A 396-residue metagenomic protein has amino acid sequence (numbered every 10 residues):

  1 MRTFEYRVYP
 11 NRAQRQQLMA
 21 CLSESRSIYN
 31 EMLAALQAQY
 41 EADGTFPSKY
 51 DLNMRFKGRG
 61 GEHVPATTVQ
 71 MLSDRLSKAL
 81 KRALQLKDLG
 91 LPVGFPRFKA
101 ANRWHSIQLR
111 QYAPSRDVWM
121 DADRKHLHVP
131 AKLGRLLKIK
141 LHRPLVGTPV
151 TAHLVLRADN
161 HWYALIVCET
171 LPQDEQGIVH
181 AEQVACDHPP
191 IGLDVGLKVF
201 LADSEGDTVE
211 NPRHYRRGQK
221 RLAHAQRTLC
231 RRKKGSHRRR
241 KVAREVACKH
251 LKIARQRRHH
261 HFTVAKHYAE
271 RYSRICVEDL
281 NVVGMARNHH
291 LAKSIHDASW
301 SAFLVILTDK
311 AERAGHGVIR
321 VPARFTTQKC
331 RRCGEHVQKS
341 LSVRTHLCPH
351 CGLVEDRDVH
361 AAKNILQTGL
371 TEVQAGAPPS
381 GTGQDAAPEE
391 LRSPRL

Functional and structural regions predicted by a protein language model:
M1-L396: Nucleic-acid substrate recognition interfaces
